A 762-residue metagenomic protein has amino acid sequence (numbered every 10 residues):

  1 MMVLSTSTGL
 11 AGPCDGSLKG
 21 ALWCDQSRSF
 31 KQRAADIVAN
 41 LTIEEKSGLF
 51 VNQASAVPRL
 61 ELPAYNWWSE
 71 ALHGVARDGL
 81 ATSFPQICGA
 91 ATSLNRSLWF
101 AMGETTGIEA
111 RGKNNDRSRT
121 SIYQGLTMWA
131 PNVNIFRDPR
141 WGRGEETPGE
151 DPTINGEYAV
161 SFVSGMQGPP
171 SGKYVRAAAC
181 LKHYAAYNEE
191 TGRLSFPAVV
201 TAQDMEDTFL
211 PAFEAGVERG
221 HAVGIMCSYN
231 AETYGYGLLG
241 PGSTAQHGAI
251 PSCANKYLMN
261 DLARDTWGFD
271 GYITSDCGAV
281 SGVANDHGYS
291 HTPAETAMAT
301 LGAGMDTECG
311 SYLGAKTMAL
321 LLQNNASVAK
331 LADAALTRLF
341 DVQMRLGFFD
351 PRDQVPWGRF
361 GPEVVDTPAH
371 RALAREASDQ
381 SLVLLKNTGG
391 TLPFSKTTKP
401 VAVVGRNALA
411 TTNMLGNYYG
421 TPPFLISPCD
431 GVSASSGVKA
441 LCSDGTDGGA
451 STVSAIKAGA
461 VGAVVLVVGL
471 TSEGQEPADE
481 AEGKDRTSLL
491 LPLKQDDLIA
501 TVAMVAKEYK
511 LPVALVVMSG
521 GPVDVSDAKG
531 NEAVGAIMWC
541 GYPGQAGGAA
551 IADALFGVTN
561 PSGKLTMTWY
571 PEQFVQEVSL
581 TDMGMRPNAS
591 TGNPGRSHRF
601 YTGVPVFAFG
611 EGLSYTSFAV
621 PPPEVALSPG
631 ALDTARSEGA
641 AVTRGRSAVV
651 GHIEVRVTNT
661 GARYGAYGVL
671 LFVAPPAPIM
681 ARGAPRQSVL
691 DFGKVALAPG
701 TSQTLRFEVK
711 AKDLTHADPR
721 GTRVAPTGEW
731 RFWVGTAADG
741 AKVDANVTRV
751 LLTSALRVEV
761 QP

Functional and structural regions predicted by a protein language model:
M1-T8: Cleavable N-terminal signal peptides of Sec/SRP-targeted secreted and luminal proteins
T8-A717, P726-A738, V760-P762: Glycoside hydrolase catalytic-domain context in secreted enzymes
T722-R723: Short, surface-exposed beta-strand/beta-hairpin micro-motifs centered on an aromatic residue
A741-P762: Short beta-strand elements
